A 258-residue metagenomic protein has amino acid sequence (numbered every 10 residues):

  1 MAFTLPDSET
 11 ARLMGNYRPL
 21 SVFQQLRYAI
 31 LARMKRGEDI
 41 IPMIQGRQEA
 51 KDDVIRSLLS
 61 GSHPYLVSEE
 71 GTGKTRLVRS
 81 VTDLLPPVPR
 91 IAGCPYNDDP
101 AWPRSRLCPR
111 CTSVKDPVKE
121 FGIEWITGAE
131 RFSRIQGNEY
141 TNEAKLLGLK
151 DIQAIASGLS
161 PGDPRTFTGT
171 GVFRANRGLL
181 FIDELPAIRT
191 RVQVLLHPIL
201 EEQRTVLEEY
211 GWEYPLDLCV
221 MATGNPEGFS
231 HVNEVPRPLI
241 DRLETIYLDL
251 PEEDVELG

Functional and structural regions predicted by a protein language model:
A2-L250: Conserved ASCE/P-loop NTPase catalytic core
E252-G258: Short, intrinsically disordered, charge-balanced linker/junction segments flanking boundaries in proteins
